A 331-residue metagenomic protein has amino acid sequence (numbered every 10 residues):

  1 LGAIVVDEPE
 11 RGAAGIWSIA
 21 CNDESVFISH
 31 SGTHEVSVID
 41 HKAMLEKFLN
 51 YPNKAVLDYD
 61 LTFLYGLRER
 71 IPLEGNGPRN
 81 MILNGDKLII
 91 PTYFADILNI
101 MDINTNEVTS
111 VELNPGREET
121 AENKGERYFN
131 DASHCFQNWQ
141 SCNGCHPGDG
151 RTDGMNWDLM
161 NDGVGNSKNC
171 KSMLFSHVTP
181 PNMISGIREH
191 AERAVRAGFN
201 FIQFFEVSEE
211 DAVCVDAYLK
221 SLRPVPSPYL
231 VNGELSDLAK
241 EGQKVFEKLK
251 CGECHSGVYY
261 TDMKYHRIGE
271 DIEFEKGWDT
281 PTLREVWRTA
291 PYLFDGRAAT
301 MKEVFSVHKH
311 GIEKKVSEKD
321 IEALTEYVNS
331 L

Functional and structural regions predicted by a protein language model:
L1-L331: Periplasmic c-type cytochrome electron-transfer domains
